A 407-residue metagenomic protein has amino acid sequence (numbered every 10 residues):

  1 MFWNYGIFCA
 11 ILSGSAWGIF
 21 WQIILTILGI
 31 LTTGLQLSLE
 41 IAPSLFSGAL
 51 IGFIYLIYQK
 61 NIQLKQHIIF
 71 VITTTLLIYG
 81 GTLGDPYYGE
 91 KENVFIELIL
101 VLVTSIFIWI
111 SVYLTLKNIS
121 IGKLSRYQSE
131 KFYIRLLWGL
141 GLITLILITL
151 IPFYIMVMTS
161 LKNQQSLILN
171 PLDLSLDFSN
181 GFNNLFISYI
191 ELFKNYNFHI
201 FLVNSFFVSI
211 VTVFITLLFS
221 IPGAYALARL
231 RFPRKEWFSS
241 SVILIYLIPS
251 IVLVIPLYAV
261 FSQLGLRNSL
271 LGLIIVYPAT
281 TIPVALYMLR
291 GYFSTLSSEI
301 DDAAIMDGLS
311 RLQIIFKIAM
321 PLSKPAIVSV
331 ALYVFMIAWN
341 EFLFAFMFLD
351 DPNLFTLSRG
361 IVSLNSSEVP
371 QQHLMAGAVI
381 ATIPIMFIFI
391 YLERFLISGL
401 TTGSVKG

Functional and structural regions predicted by a protein language model:
M1-S160, W237, S241, M386 (+1 more regions): N-terminal signal-anchor/first transmembrane alpha helix
I24-G29, G80, T144-L167, S188-F201 (+6 more regions): Membrane-water interface segments at the C-terminal ends of transmembrane alpha-helices in multi-pass inner-membrane
G34, L83-V94, F153-N195, D350-D351 (+1 more regions): Short membrane-interfacial helix/loop motifs at transmembrane-helix boundaries
E40, A338-F342, F346-M386, I390-Y391: Interhelical loop and adjacent transmembrane-helix boundary motif in polytopic membrane transport permeases
I68-I72, G81-I99, G122, L169-N170 (+6 more regions): Membrane-interfacial helix termini and adjacent extracytoplasmic/periplasmic loops of multi-pass transporters
T73-Y79, L145-T149, T212, T216-F219 (+7 more regions): Faces of alpha-helical transmembrane segments in polytopic inner-membrane proteins
E92-L98, F201-V211, G272, E368-Y391: A membrane-interface signal for the N-terminal entry of alpha-helical transmembrane segments
L167, E299-I300, L309, R394-G407: Short cytosolic juxtamembrane segments of multi-pass membrane proteins
